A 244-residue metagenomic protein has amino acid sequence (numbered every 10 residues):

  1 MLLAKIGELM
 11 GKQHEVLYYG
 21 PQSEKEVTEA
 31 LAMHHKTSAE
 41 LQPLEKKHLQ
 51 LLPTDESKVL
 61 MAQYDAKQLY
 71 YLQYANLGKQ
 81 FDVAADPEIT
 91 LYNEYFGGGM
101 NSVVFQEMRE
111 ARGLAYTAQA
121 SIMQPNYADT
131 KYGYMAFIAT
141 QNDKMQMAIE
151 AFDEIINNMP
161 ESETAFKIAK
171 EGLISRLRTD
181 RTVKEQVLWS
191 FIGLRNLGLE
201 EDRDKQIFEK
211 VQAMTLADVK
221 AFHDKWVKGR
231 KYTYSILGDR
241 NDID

Functional and structural regions predicted by a protein language model:
M1-P43, R112, T117-D244: Charge-rich, well-structured scaffold segments of protease-associated domains
P43-V103: His/Glu-based metal-binding/catalytic segments typifying zinc-dependent metallopeptidases
